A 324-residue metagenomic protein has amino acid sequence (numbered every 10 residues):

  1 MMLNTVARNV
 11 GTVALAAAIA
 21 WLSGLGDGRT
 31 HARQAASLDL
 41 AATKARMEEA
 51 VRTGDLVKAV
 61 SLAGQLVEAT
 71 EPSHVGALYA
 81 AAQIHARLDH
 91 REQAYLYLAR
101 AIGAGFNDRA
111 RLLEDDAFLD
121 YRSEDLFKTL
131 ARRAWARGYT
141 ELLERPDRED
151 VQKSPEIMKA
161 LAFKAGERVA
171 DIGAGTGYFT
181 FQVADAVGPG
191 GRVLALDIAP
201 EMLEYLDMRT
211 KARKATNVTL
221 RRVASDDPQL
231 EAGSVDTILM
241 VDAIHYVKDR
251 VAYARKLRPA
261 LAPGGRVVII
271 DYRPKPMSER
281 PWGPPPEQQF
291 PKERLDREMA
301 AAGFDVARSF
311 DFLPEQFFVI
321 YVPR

Functional and structural regions predicted by a protein language model:
D125-A170: Class I SAM-dependent transferase core
A170-D227: Class I SAM-dependent methyltransferase SAM/SAH-binding core
A184-D185, V251-R266: A short glycine-rich, Lys/Arg-flanked "PGG" loop and its adjoining helix->strand segment in the class I
D226-I238: A short acidic, Gly/Pro-enriched loop at the edge of an enzyme's catalytic core that lines a small-molecule cofactor
D236-R250: A short SAM/SAH-binding and catalytic strip from SAM-dependent methyltransferases
